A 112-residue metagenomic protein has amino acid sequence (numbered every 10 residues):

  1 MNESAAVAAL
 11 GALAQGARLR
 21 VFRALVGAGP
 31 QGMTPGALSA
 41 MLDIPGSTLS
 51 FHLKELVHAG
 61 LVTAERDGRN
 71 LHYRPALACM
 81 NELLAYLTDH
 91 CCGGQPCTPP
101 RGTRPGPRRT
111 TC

Functional and structural regions predicted by a protein language model:
M1-A5, R23-G27, L77-C112: Amphipathic alpha-helical dimerization/coiled-coil segments that flank or bridge DNA-binding/regulatory modules
S4-P45, D67-C79: N-terminal helix-turn-helix DNA-binding core of bacterial DNA-binding proteins
R23, S50-H52: Base-recognition residues in the alpha-helical recognition helix of bacterial helix-turn-helix
A40, V57-H58: Alpha-helical residues within the helix-turn-helix
L49, L56, Y73: Divalent metal-coordination and catalytic microenvironments
E65-D67, C97: Conserved catalytic-core motifs of GNAT/GCN5-like acyltransferases
